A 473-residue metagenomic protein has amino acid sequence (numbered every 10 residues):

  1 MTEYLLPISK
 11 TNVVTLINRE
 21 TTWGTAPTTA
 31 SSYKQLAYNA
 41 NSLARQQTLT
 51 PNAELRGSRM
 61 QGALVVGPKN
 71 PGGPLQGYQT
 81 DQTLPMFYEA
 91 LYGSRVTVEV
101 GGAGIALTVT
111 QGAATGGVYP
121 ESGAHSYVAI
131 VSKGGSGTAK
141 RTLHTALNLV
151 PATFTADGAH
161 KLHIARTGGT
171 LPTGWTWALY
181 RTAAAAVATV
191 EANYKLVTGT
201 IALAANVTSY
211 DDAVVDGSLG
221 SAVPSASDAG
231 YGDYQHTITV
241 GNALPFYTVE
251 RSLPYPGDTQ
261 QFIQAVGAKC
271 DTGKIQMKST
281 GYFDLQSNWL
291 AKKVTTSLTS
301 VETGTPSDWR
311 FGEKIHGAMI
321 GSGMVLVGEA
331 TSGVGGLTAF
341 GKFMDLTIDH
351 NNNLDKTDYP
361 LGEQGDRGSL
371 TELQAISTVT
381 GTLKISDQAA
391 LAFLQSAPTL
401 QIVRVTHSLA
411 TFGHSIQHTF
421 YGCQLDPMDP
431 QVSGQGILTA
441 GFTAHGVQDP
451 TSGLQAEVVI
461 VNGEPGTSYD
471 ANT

Functional and structural regions predicted by a protein language model:
M1-A103, V128, P172, W177-A183 (+3 more regions): Signature of extracytoplasmic/envelope-associated structural regions
A103, G134-S136, A156-G169, S218-A222: Short, basic alpha-helical nucleic acid-contact segments in DNA-binding proteins and DNA transaction factors
I105, G112, A139-T142: Low-complexity intrinsically disordered segments
L107-E121, A156-W175: Conserved aromatic anchor
V118-A124, E372-L373: Extracellular/lumenal carbohydrate-interaction signature centered on repeated Trp-anchored short motifs
G134-T153, T189-K195: Extracellular fibronectin type III
V150-H160, L203-T208: Ser/Thr- and Asn-enriched, surface-exposed coil loops between beta-strands
